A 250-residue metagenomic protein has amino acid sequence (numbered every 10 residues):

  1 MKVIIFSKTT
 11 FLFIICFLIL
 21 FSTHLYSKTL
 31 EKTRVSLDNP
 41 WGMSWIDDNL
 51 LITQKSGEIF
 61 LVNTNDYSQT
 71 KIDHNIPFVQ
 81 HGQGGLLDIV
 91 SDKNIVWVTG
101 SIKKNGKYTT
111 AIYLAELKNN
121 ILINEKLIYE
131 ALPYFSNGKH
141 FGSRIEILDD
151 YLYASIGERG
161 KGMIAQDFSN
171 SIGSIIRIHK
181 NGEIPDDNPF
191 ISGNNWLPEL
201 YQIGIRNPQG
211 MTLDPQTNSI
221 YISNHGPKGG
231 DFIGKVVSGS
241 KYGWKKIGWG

Functional and structural regions predicted by a protein language model:
K2-L12: Bacterial N-terminal signal peptides that target proteins for export
L12-F21: Bacterial N-terminal signal peptides
Y26-G162, G210-L213, N218-H225: Acidic, Gly/Ser/Thr-rich repeat motifs that build Ca2+-stabilized beta-propeller blades
T53, G84-L86, E158-G250: Beta-propeller domain segments
